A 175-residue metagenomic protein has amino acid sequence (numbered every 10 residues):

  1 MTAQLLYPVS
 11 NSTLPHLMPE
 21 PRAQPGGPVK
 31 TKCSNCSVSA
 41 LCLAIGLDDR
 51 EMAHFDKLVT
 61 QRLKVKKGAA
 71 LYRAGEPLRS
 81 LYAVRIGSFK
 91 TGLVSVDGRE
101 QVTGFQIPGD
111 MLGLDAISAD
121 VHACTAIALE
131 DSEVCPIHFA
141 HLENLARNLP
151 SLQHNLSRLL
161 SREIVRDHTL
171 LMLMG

Functional and structural regions predicted by a protein language model:
T2-K67, M111-L112, A116-I117, N148 (+1 more regions): Cyclic nucleotide-binding regulatory module and flanking cytosolic helices
L47, E76-P77, V94-V96, A116-I117 (+2 more regions): Surface loops and adjacent helix of pleckstrin homology
K64-V65, R73, A83, L93 (+1 more regions): Conserved hydrophobic "DFG−1" position in protein kinase catalytic cores
G68, R79-G92, D97, I107-D110: Glycine- and acidic-residue-biased ligand/ion/polar-headgroup-sensing regions
A70-E76: Short phosphate-coordinating micro-motif centered on Lys-Gly-acidic
V102-T169: Cyclic-nucleotide recognition modules
